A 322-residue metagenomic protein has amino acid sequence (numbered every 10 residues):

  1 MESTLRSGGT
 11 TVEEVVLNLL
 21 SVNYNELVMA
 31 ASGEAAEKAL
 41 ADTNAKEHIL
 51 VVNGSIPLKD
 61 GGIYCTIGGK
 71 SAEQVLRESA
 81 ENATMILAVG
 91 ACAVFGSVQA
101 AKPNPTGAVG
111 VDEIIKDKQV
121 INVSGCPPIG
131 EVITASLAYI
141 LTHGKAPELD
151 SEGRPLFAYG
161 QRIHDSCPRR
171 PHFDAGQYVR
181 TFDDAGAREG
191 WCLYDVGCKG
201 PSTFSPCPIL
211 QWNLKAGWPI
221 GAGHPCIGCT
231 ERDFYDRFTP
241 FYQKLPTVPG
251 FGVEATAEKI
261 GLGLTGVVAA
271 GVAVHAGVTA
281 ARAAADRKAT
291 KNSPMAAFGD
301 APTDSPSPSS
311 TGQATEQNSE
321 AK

Functional and structural regions predicted by a protein language model:
M1-P206, G217-P219, T239, G263-R287: Iron-sulfur-associated redox domains of electron-transfer enzymes in respiratory and anaerobic energy metabolism
V75-R77, D112-K116, P249-A255, G299-P302 (+1 more regions): Mid-to-C-terminal functional-domain signal that highlights helix-capping/loop sites within ligand-binding modules
P208-A216, Y242-V253: Short, membrane-exposed interhelical loops at transmembrane-helix boundaries
I227: Cys/His/Pro-rich metal-binding microdomains
E231: Short Cys/His-rich local motifs and their 1-3 flanking residues in nucleic-acid-associated proteins and small
Y235-D236: Short, non-ligating residues that shape and space the ligands of small metal-coordination modules and catalytic
F251-T265: Juxtamembrane/start-of-transmembrane alpha-helix segments at the extracytoplasmic/lumenal side of membrane anchors
A285-K322: Cytoplasmic C-terminal tails of single-pass
